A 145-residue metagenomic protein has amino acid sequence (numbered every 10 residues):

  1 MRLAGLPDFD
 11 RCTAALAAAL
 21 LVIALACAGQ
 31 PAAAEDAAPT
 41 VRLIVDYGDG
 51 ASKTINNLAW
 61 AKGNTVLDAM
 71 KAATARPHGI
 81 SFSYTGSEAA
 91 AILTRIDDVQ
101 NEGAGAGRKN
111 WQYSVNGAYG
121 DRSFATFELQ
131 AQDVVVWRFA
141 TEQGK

Functional and structural regions predicted by a protein language model:
R2-R11, I23-K145: Ubiquitin-like/PB1-type beta-grasp interaction modules and other compact soluble beta-rich domains
T13-L20: Sec-dependent signal peptide hydrophobic core
